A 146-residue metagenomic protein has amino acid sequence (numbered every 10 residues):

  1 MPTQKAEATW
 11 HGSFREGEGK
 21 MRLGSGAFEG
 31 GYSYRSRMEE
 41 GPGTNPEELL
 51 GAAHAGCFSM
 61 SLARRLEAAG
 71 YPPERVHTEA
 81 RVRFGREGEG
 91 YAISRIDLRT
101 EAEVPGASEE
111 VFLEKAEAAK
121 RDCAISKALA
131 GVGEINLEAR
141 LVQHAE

Functional and structural regions predicted by a protein language model:
M1-A52, G56-E146: Extended beta-strand/beta-hairpin segments
